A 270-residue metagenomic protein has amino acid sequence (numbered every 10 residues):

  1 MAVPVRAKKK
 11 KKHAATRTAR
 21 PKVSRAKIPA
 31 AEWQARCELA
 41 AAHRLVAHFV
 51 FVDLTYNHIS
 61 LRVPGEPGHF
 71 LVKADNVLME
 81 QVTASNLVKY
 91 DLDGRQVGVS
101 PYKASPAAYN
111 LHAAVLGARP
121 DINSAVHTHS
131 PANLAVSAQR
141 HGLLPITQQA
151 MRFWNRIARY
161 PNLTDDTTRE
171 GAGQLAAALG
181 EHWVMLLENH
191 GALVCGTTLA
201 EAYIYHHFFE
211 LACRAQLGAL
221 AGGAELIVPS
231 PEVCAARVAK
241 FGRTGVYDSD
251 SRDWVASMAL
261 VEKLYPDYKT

Functional and structural regions predicted by a protein language model:
A2-T270: Glycine-rich flexible loops
